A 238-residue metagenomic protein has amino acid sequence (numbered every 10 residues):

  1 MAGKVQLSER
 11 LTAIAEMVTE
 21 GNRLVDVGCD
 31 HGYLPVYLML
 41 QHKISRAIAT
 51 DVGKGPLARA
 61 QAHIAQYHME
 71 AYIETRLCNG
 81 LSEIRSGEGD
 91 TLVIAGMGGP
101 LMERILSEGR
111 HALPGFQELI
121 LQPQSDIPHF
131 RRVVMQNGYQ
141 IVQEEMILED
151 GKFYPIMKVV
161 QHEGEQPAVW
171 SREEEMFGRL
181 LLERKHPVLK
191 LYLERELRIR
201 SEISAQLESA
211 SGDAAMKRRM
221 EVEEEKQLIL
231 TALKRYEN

Functional and structural regions predicted by a protein language model:
M1-N22, V36: S-adenosyl-L-methionine
G28: Conserved S-adenosyl-L-methionine
G32: Glycine-rich SAM-binding Motif I of class I
L40-R46: Conserved S-adenosyl-L-methionine
T50-G55: Conserved SAM/SAH-binding beta-strand->alpha-helix loop
A58-G87: S-adenosyl-L-methionine
E108-K158: C-terminal substrate-binding/active-site "lid" region of AdoMet-derived donor-dependent transferases
H162-E165, R172-N238: An accessory alpha-helical subdomain
